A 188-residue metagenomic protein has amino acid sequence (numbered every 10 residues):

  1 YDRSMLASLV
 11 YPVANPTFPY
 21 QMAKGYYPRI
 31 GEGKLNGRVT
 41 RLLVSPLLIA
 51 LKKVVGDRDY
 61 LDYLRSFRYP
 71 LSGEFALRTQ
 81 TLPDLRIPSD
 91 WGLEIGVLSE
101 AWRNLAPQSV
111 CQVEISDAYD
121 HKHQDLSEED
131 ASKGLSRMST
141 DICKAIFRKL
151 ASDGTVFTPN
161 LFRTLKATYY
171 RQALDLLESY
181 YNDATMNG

Functional and structural regions predicted by a protein language model:
Y1-R29: Conserved donor-nucleotide/metal-binding helix-loop-beta segment in metal-dependent transferases, i.e., the alpha-helix
F18, S89, S99-A118: Catalytic donor-sugar/metal-binding loop of nucleotide-sugar-dependent glycosyltransferases
P28-E32, L82-P83, A118-H121: A short, flexible beta-alpha/helix-coil linker loop
R29-R38, V55-E74: A recurrent flexible, glycine/aromatic-enriched loop bordering the glycosyltransferase active site that acts as
S45-V55, S66-L85: Conserved nucleotide-sugar donor-binding and metal-coordinating catalytic region shared by glycosyltransferases
P70, W91-S99: Conserved glycosyltransferase catalytic-site signature
C111-S132: Active-site donor/metal-binding and catalytic loop motifs of nucleotide-sugar-dependent glycosylation enzymes
D125-G188: Terminal low-complexity segments of carbohydrate-biosynthetic enzymes
